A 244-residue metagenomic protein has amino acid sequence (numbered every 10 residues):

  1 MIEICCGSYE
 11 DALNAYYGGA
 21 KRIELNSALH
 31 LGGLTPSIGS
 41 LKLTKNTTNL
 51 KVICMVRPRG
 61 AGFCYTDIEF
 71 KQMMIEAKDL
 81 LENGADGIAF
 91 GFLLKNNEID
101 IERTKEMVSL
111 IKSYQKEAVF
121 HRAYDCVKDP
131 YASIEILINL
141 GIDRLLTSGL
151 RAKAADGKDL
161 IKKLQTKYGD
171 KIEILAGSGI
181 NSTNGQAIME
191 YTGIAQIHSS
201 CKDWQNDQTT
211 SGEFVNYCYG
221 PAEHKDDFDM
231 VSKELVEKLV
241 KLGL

Functional and structural regions predicted by a protein language model:
I2-C6, I23-L25, V52-V56, I88-F90 (+4 more regions): Hydrophobic faces of well-ordered beta-strands that scaffold small-molecule active sites in alpha/beta enzyme cores
G7-N14, C64-E76, D125-L140, L164 (+2 more regions): Catalytic cores of alpha/beta
E10, L29-T48, I68, L93-I111 (+4 more regions): Active-site-adjacent beta->alpha loops and helix N-cap segments on the catalytic face of soluble alpha/beta enzymes
A15, L80, M107, H121 (+3 more regions): Conserved, mostly hydrophobic/aromatic
G18-I23, T48-L50, G84-G87, S113-Q115 (+4 more regions): Glycine-enriched alpha-helix->loop->beta-strand junction motifs that scaffold or abut catalytic
E24-L34, D79, N83-K95, I142-A155 (+1 more regions): Glycine-rich phosphate-binding active-site loops on the catalytic face of alpha/beta enzymes
G39, T44, L50-T104: Glycine/small-residue-rich loop that forms an oxyanion/phosphate-binding "nest" at active or ligand-binding sites
G60, Y168-L244: C-terminal alpha-helical cap/extension of soluble enzyme domains
